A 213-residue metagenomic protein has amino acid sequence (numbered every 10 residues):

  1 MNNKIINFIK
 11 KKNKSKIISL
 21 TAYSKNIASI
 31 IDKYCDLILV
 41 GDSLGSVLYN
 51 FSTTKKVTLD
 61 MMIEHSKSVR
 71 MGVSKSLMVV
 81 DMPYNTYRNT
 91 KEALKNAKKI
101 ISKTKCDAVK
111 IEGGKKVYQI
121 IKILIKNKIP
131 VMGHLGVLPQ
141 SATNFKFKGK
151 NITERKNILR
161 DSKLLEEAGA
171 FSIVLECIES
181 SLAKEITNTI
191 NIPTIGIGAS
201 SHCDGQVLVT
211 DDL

Functional and structural regions predicted by a protein language model:
M1-L213: Alpha/beta enzyme core
